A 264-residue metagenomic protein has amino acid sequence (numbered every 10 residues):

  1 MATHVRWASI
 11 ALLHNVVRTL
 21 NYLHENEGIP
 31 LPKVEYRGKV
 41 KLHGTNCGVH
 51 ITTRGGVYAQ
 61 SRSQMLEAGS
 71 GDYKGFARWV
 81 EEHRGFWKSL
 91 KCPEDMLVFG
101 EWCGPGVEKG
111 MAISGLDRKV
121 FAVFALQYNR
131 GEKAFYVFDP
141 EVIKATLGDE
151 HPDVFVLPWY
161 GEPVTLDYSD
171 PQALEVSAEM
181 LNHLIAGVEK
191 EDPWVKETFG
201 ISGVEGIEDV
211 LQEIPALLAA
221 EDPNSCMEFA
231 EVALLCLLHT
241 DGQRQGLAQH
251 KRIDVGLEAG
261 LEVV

Functional and structural regions predicted by a protein language model:
M1-V264: Core nucleotide-handling region used for phosphoryl-transfer chemistry
